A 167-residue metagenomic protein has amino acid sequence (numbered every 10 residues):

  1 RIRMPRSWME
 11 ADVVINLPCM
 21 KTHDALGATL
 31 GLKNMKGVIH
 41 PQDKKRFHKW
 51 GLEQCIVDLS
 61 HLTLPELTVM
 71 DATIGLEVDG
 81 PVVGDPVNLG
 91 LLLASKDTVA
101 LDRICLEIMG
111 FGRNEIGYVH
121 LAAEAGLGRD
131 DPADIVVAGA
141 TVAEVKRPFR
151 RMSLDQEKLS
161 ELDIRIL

Functional and structural regions predicted by a protein language model:
R1-L167: Extended, low-polarity segments enriched in aliphatic/aromatic residues
